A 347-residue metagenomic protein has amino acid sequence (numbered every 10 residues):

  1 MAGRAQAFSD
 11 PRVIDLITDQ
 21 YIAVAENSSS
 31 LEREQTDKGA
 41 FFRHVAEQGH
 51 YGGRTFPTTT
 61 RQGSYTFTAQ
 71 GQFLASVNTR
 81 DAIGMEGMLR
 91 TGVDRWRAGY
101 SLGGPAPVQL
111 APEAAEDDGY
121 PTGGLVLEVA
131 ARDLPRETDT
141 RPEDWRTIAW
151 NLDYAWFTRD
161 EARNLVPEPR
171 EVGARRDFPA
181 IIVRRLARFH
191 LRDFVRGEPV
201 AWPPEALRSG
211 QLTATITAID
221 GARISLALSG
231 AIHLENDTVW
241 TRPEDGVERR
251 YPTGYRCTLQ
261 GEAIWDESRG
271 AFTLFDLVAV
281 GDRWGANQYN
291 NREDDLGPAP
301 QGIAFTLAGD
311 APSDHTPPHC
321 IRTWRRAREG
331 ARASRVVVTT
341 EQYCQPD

Functional and structural regions predicted by a protein language model:
A2-H44: Thiol-based oxidoreductase modules, predominantly thioredoxin-like and allied folds used for disulfide exchange
T18-A25, R61-Q62, A69-Q72, S268: Loop/turn elements at helix/coil->beta-strand transitions in domains of secreted/extracellular proteins
Q20-Y21, T59-S64, T258-E262: Extracellular structured ligand-interaction cores
S28-S29, A69, N78-R80, A231 (+1 more regions): An acidic- and aromatic-residue-enriched active-site/binding cleft used to recognize and process polar
L31, A40-F41, Y51-Y100: Non-catalytic, surface beta->alpha helical segment in thiol-disulfide oxidoreductase systems
H44-G52, D245-E248: Intrinsically disordered, low-complexity Ser/Thr- and acidic-rich flexible linkers and loops, especially at boundaries
A98-V108: Eukaryotic non-catalytic protein-interaction modules, chiefly N-terminal intrinsically disordered
L110-D347: Acidic, serine/threonine-rich low-complexity disordered tracts
